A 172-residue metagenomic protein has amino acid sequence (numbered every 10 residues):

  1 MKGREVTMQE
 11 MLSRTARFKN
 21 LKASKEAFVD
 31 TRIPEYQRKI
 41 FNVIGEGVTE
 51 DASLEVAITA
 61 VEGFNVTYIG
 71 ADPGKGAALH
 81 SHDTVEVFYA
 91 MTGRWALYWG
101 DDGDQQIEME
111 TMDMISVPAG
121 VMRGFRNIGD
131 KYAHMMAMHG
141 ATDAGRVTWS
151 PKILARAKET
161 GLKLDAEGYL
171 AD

Functional and structural regions predicted by a protein language model:
M1-G63, D165-D172: A short, N-terminal "cap"/entry segment at the start of jelly-roll beta-barrel domains of the cupin/DSBH fold
K2-E10, G124-D172: Double-stranded beta-helix
V48-S53, N65-S81: Conserved short histidine dyad/triad with adjacent acidic residue
E55-T59, A77-H82, W99, Q106-E108 (+1 more regions): Short histidine-centered beta-strand/loop micro-motifs that create catalytic or ligand/metal-coordination sites
G63-N65, T84, Y132: A structure-centric signal for secondary-structure junctions around beta-strands
A71-D72, M109-G129, M138-G140: Conserved metal-binding segment of the jelly-roll/cupin
V85-T111, V121: A short beta-strand-loop-beta hairpin characteristic of the jelly-roll/cupin
